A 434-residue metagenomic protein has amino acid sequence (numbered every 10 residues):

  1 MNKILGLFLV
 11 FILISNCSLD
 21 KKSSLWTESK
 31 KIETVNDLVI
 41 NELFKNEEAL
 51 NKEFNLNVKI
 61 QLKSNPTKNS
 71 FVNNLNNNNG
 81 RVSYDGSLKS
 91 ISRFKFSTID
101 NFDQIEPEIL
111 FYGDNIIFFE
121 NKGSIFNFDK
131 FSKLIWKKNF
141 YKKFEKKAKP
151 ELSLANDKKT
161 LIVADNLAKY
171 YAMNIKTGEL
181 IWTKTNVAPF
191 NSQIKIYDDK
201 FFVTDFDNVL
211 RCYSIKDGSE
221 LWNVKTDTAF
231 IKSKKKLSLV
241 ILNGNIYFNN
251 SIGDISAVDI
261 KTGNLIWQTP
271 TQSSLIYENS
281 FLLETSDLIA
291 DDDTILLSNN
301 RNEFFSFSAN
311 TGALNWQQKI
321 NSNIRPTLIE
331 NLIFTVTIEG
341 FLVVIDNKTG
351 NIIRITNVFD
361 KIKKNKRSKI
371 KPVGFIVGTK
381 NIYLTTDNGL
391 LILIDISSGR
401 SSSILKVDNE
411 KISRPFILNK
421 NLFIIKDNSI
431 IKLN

Functional and structural regions predicted by a protein language model:
F11-E47: Bacterial Sec signal peptide processing site at the extreme N-terminus
K21, L88-L110, L134-K158, L180-D198 (+5 more regions): Extracytoplasmic beta-rich repeat domains
E33-K52, N57-S92: Blade/loop signatures of beta-propeller domains
K122, F131, L167, D207 (+5 more regions): Surface-exposed loop/turn positions within WD40 beta-propeller blades
F126, Y171, R211, S256 (+5 more regions): WD40 beta-propeller blade core
D129-K133, N174-G178, S214-G218, I260-G263 (+3 more regions): Short loop/turn segments that connect beta-strands within beta-propeller blades
I329, T335-E339, V343-V344, N351 (+2 more regions): Loop/turn-rich, solvent-exposed surfaces of beta-rich toroidal or solenoidal domains
